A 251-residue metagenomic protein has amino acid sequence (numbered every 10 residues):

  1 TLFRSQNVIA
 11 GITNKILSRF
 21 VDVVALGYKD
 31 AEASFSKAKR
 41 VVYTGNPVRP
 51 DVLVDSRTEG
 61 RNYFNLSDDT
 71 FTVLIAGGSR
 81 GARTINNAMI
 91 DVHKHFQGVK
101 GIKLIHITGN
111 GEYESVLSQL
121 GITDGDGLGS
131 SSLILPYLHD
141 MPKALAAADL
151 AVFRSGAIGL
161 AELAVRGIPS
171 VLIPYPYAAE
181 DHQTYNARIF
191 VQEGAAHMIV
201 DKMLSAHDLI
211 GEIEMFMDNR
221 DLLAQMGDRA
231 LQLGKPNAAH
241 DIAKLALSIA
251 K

Functional and structural regions predicted by a protein language model:
T1-T58, L66-D68: Active-site-proximal region of nucleotide-activated glycan assembly enzymes, centered on histidine/acidic-rich loops
I16, A33-S34, K143, E162 (+2 more regions): Well-formed, non-transmembrane alpha-helical positions, independent of function
V23-A25, V41, A151-V152, S170 (+1 more regions): Short, well-ordered beta-strand core segments
R57-N62, L66-F153, T184-A187, Q192 (+1 more regions): Donor-nucleotide binding loops and adjacent catalytic segments primarily of GT-B fold Leloir glycosyltransferases
M141-H182: A donor-sugar binding/catalytic signature common to diverse glycosyltransferases and related nucleotide-sugar
I213, M217-D221, A246-K251: Short, hydrophobic alpha-helical segments
L222-P236: A short, well-ordered alpha-helix in the C-terminal region of glycosyltransferases
K235-K251: C-terminal alpha-helical cap of glycosyltransferases
